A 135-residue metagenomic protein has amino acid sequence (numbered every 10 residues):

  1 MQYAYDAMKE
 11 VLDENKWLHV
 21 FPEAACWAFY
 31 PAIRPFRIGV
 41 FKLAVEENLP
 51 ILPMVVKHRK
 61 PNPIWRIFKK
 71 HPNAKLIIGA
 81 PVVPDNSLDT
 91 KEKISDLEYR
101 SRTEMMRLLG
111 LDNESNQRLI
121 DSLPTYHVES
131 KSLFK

Functional and structural regions predicted by a protein language model:
Y3-K135: Non-catalytic C-terminal accessory region of glycerolipid acyltransferases and related lyso-lipid remodeling enzymes
